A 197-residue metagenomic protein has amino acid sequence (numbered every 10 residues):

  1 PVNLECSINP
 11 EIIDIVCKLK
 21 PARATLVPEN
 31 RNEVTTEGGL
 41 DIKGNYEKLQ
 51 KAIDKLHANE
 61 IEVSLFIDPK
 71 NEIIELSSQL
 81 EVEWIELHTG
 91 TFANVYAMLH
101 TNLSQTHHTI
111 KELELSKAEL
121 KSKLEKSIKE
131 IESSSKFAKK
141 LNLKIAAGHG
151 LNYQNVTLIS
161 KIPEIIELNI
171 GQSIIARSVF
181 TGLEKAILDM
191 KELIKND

Functional and structural regions predicted by a protein language model:
P1-C6, I42-S64, T109-A146, M190-D197: Alpha-helix-loop-beta-strand connector modules within alpha/beta enzyme cores
P1-Y46: Glycine/small-residue-rich loop that forms an oxyanion/phosphate-binding "nest" at active or ligand-binding sites
V2-C6, A24-L26, V63-L65, I85-L87 (+2 more regions): Hydrophobic faces of well-ordered beta-strands that scaffold small-molecule active sites in alpha/beta enzyme cores
N9-K18, K70-E81, A147, L151-I165: Catalytic cores of alpha/beta
L26-E33, W84-A97, E164-L183: Glycine-rich phosphate-binding active-site loops on the catalytic face of alpha/beta enzymes
R31, E62-S64, D68-I128, S134: Histidine/lysine/aspartate-rich catalytic loop segments that bind and position anionic ligands
G38, A97-E114, A176-D197: C-terminal helical cap(s) of enzyme catalytic domains, especially alpha/beta-barrels
K139, I145-N196: C-terminal alpha-helical cap/extension of soluble enzyme domains
